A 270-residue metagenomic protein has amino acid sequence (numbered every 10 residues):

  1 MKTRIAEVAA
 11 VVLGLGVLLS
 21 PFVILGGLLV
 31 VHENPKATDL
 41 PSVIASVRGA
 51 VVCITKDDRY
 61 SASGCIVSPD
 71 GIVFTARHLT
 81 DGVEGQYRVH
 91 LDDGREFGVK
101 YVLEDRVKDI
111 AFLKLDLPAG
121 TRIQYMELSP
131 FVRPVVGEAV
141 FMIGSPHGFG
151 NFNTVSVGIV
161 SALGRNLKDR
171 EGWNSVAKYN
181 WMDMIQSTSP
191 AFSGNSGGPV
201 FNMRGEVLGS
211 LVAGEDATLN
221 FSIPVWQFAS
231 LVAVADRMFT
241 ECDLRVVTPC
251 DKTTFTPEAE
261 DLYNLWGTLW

Functional and structural regions predicted by a protein language model:
M1-L18: N-terminal Sec-pathway targeting helices
L28-E33, R59-S61, S68-I110, L115-P118 (+1 more regions): Catalytic-histidine neighborhood of serine endopeptidases, predominantly the chymotrypsin-like S1/PA family
H32-I44, V99, T121, P146-G148 (+4 more regions): C-terminal cap/linker of serine protease catalytic domains
A37-P41, A50-D70, R95-G98, V155 (+2 more regions): A conserved glycine-rich beta-strand in the N-terminal activation segment of trypsin-fold
S42-V43, C65, K100-V102, A119-N151 (+1 more regions): Active-site substrate-binding loop(s) of clan PA
V47-C53, D58, K114-E127, N153-D236: Active-site region of chymotrypsin-like
V52-I54, G85-D93, V140-S145: Short conserved beta-strand and strand-loop elements enriched in small hydrophobics with frequent Asp/Gly
V67-S68, T80-G82, L128, P134 (+1 more regions): Short, well-ordered loop/turn sites that connect or cap secondary structure elements
